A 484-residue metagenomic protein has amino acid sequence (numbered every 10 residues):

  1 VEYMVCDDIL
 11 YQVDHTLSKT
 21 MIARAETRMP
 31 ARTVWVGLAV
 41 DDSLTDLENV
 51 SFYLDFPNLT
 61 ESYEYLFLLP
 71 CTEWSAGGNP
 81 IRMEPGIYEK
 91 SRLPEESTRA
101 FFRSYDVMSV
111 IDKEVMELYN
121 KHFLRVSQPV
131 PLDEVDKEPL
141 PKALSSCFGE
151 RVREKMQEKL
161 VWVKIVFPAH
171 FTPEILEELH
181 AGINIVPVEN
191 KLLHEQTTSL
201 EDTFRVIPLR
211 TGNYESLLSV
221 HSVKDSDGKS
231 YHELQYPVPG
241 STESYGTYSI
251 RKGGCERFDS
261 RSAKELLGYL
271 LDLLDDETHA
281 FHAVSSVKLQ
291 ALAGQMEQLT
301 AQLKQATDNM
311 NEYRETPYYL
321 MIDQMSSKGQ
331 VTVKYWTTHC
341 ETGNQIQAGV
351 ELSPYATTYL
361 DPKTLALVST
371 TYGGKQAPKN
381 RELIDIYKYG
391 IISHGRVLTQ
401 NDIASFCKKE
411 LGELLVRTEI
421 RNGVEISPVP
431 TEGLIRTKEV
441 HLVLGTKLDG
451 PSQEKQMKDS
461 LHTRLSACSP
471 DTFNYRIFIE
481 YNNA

Functional and structural regions predicted by a protein language model:
V1-A484: Intrinsically disordered, low-complexity, polar/charged repeat-rich segments
